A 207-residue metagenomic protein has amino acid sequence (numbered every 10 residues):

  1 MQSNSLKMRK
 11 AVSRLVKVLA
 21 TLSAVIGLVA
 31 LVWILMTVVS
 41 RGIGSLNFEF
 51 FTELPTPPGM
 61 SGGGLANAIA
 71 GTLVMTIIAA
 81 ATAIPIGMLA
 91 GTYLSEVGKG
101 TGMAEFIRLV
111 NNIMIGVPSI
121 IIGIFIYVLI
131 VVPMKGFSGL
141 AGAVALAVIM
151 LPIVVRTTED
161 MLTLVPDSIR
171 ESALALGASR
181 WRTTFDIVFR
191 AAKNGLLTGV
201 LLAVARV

Functional and structural regions predicted by a protein language model:
M1-A66, A70: N-terminal, non-cleaved signal-anchor transmembrane helix
L15, L65, I69, L73 (+4 more regions): Hydrophobic alpha-helical elements at and bordering transmembrane segments of multi-pass membrane proteins
G63-Y93: Transmembrane alpha-helix signature in integral membrane proteins
A80, R180-V207: Transmembrane alpha-helices
I86-I126, I153-D160: Cytoplasmic-entry segments and transmembrane alpha-helices of multi-pass inner-membrane transporters
N112-V148: Generic hydrophobic transmembrane alpha-helix motif, especially the helices
P118, L176-G177, R190: Glycine/proline-centered hinge or cleavage motifs at structural transition points of membrane proteins
R156-A175, W181-D186: Intracellular coupling helices
